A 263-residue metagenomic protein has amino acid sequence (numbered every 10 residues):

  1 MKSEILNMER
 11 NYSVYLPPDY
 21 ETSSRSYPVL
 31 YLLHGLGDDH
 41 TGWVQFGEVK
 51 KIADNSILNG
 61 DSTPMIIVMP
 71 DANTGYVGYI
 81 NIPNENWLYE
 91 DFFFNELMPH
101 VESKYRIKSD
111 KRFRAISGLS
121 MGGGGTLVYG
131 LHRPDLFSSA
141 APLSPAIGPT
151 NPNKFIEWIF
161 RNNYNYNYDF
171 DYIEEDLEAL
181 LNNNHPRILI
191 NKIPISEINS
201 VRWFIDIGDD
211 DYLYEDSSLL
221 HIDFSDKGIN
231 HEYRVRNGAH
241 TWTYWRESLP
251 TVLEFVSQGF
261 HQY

Functional and structural regions predicted by a protein language model:
M1-Y263: Non-catalytic cap/lid and distal C-terminal segments of serine-dependent acyl enzymes
